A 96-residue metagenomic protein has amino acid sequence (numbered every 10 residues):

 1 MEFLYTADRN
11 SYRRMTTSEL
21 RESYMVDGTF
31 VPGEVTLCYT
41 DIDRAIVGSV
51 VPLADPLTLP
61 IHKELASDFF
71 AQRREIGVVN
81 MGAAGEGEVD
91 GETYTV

Functional and structural regions predicted by a protein language model:
M1-S49: A short, N-terminal "cap"/entry segment at the start of jelly-roll beta-barrel domains of the cupin/DSBH fold
Y39-L57, I61, S67-V96: Glycine- and acidic-residue-biased ligand/ion/polar-headgroup-sensing regions
